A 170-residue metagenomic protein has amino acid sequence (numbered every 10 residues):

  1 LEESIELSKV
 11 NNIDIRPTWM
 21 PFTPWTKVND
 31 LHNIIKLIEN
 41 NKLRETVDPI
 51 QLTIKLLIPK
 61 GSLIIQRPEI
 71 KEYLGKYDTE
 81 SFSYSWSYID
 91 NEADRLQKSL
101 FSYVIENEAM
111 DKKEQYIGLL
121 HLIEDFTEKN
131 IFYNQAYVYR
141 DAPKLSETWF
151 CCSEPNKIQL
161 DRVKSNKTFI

Functional and structural regions predicted by a protein language model:
L1-L63: Conserved C-terminal portion of the radical SAM core fold that forms the substrate/S-adenosylmethionine-binding
I64-I65, E69-I170: Radical SAM enzyme core and accessory elements
